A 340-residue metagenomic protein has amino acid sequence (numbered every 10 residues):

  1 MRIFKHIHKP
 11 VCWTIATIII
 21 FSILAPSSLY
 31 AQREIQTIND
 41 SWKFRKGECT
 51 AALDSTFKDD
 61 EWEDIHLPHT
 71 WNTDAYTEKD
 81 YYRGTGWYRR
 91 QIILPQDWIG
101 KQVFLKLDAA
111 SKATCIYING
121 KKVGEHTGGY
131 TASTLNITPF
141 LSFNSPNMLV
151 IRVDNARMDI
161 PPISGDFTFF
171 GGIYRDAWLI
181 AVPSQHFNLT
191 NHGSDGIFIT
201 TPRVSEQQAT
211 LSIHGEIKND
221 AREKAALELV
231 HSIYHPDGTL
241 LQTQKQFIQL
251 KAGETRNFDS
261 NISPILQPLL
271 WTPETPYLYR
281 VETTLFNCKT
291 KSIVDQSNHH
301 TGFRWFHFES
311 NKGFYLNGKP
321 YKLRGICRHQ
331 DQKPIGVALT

Functional and structural regions predicted by a protein language model:
M1-R33: Bacterial Sec-dependent N-terminal signal peptides
Y30-A75, K79, M148, R152-A156 (+1 more regions): Accessory carbohydrate-binding/adhesion or oligomerization-edge regions at the termini of glycan-active proteins
Q36, E48, T70, R83-T190 (+3 more regions): Accessory beta-strand-rich segments of carbohydrate-active enzymes
P68-L94, W98-K106, S111-N119, G124-H126 (+4 more regions): Active-site-adjacent substrate/metal-binding segments within catalytic domains of carbohydrate-active enzymes
T85, N144-P146, Q208, K251-T255: Solvent-exposed, conformationally flexible loop/turn segments
W98-Q102, L141-P146, K224, P264-R280: Short glycine/proline/serine/threonine-rich loop/turn segments at secondary-structure transition edges
I118, Q208-Q249, R256-S260: Beta-strand-rich binding/interaction modules
N155-P161, F286-V294, G318: Short acidic/polar inter-strand loop motif in beta-rich domains
